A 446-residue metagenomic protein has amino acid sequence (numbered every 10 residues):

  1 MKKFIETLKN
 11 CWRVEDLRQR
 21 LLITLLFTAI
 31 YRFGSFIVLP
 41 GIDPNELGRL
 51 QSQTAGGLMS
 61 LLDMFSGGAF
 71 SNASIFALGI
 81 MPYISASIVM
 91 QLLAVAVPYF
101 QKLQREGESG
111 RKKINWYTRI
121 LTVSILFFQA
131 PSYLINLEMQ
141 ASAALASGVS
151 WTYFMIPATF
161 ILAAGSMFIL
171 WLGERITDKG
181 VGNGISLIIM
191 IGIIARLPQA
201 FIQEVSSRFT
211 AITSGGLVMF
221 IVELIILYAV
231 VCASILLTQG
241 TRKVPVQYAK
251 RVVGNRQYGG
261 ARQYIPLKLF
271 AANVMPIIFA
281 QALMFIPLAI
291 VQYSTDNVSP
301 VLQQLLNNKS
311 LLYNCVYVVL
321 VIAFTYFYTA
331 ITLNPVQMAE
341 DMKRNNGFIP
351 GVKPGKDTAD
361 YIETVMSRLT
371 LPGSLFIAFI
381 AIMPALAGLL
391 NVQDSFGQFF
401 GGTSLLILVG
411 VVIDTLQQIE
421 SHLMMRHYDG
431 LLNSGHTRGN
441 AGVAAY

Functional and structural regions predicted by a protein language model:
M1-Q104, S109-Y446: N-terminal cationic and glycine-rich segments that engage phosphates or anionic surfaces
